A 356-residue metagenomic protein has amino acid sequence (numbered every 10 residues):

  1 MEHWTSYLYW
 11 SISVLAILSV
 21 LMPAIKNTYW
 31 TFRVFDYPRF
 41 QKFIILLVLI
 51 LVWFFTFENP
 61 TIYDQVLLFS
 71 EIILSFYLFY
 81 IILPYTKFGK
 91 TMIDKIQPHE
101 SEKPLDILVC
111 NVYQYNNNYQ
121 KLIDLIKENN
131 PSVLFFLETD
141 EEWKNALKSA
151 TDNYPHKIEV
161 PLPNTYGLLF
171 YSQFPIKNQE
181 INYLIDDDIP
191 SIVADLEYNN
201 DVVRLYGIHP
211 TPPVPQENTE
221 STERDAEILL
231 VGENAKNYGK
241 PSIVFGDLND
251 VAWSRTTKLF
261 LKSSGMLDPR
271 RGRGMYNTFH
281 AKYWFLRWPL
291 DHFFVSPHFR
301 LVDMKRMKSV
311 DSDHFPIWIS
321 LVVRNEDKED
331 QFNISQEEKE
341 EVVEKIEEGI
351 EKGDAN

Functional and structural regions predicted by a protein language model:
M1-W4: Short, strongly hydrophobic alpha-helical membrane anchors
Y7-T56, D64-F79: Membrane-embedded alpha-helical segments of integral membrane proteins
S11, A24-N27, V66, H99 (+3 more regions): Generic hydrophobic alpha-helical membrane-segment signal
L21-M22, D94-Q97, N145, R255: Intrinsically disordered, low-complexity boundary segments flanking structured domains
F55-Y63, L67, I73-E128: N-terminal signal-anchor transmembrane helix
I107, Y113-K127, F135-A355: Soluble catalytic domains of enzymes that build or remodel membrane lipids, polysaccharides, and related
S132: Short acidic/polar active-site loop segments enriched in Thr and Asp
